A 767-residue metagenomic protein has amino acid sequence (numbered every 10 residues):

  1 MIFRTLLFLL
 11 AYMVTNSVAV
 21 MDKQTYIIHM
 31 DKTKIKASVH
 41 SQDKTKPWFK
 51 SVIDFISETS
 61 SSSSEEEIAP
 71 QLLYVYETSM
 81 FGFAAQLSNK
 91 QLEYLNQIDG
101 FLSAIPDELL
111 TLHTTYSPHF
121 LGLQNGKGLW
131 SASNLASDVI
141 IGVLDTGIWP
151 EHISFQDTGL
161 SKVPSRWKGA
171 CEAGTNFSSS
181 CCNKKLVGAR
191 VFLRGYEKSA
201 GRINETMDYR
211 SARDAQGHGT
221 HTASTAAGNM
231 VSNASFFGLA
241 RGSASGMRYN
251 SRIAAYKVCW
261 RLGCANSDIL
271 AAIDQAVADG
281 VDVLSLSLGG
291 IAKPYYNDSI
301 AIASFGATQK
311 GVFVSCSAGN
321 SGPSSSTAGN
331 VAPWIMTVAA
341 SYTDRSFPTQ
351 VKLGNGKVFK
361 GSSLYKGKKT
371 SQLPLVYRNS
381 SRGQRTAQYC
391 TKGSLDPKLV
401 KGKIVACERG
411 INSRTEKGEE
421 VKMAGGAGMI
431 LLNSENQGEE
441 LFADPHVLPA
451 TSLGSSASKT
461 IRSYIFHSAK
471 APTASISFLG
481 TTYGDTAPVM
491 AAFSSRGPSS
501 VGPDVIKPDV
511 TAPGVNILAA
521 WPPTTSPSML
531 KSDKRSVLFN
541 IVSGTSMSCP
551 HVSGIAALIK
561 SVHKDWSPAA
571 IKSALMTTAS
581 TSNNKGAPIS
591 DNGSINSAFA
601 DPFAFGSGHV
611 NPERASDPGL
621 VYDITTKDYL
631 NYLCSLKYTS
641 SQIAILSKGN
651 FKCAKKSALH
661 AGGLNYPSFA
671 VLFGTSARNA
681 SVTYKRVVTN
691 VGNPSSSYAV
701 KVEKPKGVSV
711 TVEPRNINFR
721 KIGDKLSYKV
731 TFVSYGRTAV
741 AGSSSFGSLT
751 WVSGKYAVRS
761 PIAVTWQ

Functional and structural regions predicted by a protein language model:
I2-Q767: Loop-rich non-cytosolic ectodomains and luminal regions
